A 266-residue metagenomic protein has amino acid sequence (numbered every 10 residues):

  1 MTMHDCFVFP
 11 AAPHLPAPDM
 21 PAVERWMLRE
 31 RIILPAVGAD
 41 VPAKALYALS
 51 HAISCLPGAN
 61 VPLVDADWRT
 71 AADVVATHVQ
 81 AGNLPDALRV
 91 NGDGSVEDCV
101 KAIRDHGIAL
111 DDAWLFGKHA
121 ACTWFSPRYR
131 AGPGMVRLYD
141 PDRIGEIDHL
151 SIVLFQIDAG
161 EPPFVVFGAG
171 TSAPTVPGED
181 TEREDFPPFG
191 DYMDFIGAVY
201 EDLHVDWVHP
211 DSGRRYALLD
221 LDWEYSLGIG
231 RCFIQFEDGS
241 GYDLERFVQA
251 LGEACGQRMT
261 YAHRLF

Functional and structural regions predicted by a protein language model:
M1-G170: N-terminal alpha-helical interaction blocks
M3, E24, A71-V75, S95 (+7 more regions): Generic detector of bulky aromatic hydrophobic side chains
V8, V176, I234-F236: Generic recognition of long tandem-repeat/solenoid scaffolds
A17, D40-A43, F186, G230 (+1 more regions): Low-complexity, intrinsically disordered regions enriched in charged/polar residues
V23-R29, F195-G197, I234: Generic hydrophobic, helix-prone segments enriched in Leu/Val/Ile
D40, H119, G134-V136, G170-S172 (+5 more regions): Compositionally biased, intrinsically disordered low-complexity regions
G145-Y225: Cys/His-rich short segments
Y200-F266: Long, charge-rich boundary regions
